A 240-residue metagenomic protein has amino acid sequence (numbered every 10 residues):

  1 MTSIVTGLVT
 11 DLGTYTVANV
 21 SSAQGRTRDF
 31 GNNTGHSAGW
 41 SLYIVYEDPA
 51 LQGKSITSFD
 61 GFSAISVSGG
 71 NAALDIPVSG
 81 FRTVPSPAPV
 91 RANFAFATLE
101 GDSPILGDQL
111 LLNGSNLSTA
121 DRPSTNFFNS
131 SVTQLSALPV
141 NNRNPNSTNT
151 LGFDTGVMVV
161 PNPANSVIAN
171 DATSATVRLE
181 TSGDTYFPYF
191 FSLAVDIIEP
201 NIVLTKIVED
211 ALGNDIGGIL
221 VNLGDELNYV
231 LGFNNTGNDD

Functional and structural regions predicted by a protein language model:
M1-N33, T119-F187: Cysteine-clustered segments with highest specificity for TGF-beta superfamily mature ligands
S21-A73: A short "linker-to-beta-strand initiation" element
W40, A92-F94, A175, Y189 (+2 more regions): Hydrophobic residues positioned within well-ordered beta-strands of beta-sheet architectures
A50, P85-A88, D102-P104, L220 (+1 more regions): A short beta-turn/strand-edge loop motif at beta-sheet boundaries
A50-G53, T83-F94, L227: Extended extracellular/luminal ectodomain segments enriched in beta-structured repeat modules
S68-P85: Short beta-strands within extracellular/lumenal beta-sheet-rich domains
F96-T98, P104-L110, G232-D240: Low-complexity, serine/threonine/proline/glycine-rich extracellular segments that form mucin-like
I197-D240: Exported/extracytosolic protein signature
